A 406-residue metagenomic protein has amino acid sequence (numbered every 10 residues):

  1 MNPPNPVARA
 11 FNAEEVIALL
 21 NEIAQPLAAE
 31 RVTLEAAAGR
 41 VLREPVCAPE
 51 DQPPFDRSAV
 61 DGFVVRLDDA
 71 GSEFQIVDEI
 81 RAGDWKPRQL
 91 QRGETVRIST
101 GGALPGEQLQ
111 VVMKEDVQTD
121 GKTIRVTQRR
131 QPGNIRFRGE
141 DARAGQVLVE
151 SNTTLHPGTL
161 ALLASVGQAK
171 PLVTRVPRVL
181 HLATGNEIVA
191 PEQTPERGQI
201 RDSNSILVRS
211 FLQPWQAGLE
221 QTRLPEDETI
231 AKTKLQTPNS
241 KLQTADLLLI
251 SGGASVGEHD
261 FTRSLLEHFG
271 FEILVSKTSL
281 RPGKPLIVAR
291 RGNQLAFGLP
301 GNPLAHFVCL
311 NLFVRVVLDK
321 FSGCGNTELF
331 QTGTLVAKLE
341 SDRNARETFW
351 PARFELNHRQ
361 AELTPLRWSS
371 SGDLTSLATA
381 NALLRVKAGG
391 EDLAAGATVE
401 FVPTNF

Functional and structural regions predicted by a protein language model:
M1, P6-A13, P171-L299, P303-C309: Helix-rich terminal scaffold detector
N2-F11, L19, V64-Q221, R367-W368 (+2 more regions): Short, glycine/charged-enriched hinge/interface segments at domain edges or termini
V7-F74, T154-L155, F349: Intrinsically disordered, low-complexity, positively charged segments
R9-I17, E30, L34, D56 (+14 more regions): Generic structural signal for well-ordered, non-membrane alpha-helical segments in soluble metabolic enzymes
E14-I17, E30-E35, G39, E44 (+3 more regions): Flexible glycine/proline-rich
L19-L27, V166-A169, I188, F211-G218 (+7 more regions): Change "in soluble alpha/beta enzymes" to "in soluble alpha/beta proteins
E30-L34, Q52-F74, E107-G121, R353-L377: Short beta-strand/loop turn elements enriched in aromatics
D56-S58, L67-D69, P87-Q91, L104-G106 (+13 more regions): Solvent-exposed alpha-helices and their adjacent loops that cap or buttress functional pockets in soluble metabolic
